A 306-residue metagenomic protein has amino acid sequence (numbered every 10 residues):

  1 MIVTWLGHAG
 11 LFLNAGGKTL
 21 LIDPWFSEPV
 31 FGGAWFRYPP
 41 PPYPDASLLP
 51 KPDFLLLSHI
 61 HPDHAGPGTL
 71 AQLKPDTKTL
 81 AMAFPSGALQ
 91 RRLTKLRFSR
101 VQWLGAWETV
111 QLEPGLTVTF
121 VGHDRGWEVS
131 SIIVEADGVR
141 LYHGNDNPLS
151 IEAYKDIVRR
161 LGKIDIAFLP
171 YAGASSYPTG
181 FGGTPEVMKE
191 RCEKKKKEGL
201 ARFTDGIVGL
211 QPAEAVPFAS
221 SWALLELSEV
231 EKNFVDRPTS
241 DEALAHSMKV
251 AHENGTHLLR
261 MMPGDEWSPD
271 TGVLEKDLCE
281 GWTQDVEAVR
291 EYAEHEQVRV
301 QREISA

Functional and structural regions predicted by a protein language model:
L6-G16, Q111-I164: Catalytic core of the metallo-beta-lactamase
K18-I60, P67-Q72, L149-K163: Pre-active-site segment of Zn-dependent metallo-hydrolases
L21-D23, K51-A65, A81-F84, Y142-P148 (+6 more regions): Active-site neighborhood of phospho(di)ester-bond hydrolases with catalytic His/Asp-centered motifs
E28-P29, I60-A65, G87-R91, E108-Q111 (+4 more regions): Active-site environment of divalent metal-dependent phosphoester hydrolases
P42-V110: Active-site HxH/HxHxD metal-binding segment of metal-dependent hydrolases
A81, E152-A251: Cap/insert and terminal regions of metallo-dependent hydrolase folds
M82-V139, A245-S247, L259-M262: Metallo-beta-lactamase
N233-A306: C-terminal regulatory/interaction regions
